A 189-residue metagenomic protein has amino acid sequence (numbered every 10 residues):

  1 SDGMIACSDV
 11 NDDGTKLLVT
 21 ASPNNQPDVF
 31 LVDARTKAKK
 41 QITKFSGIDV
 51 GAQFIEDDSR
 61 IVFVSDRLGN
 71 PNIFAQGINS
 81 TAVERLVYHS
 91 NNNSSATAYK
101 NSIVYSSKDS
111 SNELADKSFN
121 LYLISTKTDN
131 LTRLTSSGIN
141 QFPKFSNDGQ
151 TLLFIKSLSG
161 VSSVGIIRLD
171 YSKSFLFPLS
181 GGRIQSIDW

Functional and structural regions predicted by a protein language model:
S1-W189: Sequence signature of WD/YWTD-type beta-propeller architectures
